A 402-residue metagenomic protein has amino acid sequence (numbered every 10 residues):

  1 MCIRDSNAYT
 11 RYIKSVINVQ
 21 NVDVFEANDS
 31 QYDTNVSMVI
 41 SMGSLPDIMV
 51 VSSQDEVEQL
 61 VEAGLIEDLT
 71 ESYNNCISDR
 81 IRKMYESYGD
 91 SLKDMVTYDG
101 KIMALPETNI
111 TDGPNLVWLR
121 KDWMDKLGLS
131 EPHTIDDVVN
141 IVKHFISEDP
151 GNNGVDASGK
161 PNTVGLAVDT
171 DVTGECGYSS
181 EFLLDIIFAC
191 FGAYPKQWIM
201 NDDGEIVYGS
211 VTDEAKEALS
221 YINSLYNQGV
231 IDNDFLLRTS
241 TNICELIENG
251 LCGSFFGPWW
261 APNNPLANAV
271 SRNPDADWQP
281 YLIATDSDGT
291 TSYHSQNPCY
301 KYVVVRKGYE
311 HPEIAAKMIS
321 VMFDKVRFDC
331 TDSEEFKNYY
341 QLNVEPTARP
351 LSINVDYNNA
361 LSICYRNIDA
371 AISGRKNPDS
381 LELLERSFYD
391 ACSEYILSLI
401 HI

Functional and structural regions predicted by a protein language model:
M1-D5, I400-I402: Conserved small/polar residues in nucleotide/adenosyl-binding loops
R4-D137, D149, I206-S210, C330: Conserved N-terminal structural module of periplasmic/extracytoplasmic solute-binding proteins
D47-V50, G253-G257: Paired acidic/hydrophobic, glycine-rich loop segments that form the ligand-binding mouth/hinge of periplasmic-binding
S52-D55, G257-A261: Beta->alpha turn/N-cap motifs
E58-L116, G159, C176-E217, I222 (+1 more regions): Hinge/lid segment of periplasmic solute-binding proteins
T70, T97-S179, M200-N242, L246-L251 (+3 more regions): Helix-loop-helix "hinge/cap" segment bordering the ligand-binding cleft or interdomain interface
L246-I247, P265-D275: Long, K/E/R/D-enriched contiguous segments that form extended
K317, K325-I400: Conserved small-residue motifs centered on glycine
